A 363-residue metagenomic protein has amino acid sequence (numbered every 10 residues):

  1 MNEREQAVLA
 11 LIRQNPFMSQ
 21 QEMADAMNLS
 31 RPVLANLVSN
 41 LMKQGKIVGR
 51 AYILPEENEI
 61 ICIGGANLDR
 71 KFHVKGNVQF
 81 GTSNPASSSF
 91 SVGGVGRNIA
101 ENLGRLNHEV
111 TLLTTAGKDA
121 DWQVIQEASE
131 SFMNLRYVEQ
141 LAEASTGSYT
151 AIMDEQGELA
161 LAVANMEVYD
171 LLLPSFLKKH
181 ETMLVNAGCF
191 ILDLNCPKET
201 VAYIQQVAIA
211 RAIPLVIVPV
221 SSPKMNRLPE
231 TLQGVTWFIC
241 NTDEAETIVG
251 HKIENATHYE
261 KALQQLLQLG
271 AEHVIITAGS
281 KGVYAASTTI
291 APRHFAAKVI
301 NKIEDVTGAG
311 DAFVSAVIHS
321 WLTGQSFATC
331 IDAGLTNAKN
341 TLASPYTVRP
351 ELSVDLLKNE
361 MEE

Functional and structural regions predicted by a protein language model:
M1-Q20, A26-M27, R31-P32, N36-P55 (+1 more regions): Conserved phosphate-binding/catalytic region of the ribokinase-like
N2-R4, V8-Q14, M18-A26, S30-L113 (+1 more regions): Glycine-rich phosphate/adenosyl-contacting loop at the front of the ribokinase-like
A26, I209-P292: Conserved phosphate/ATP/ADP-binding segment of small-molecule kinases
M27, T114, L192-L194, I217: Glycine- and other small-residue-rich loops at beta-strand/loop junctions that grip anionic moieties
K43-G45, D170-S175, I217-P223: Short gly/ser/thr-rich secondary-structure transition/capping motifs
E56-E57, K75, F80-A86, R105-G188 (+1 more regions): Conserved N-terminal subdomain of the carbohydrate kinase-like
L103, N241, G310: Short, conserved phosphate/pyrophosphate- and ester-handling motifs at nucleotide-, phospho-/glycolipid
